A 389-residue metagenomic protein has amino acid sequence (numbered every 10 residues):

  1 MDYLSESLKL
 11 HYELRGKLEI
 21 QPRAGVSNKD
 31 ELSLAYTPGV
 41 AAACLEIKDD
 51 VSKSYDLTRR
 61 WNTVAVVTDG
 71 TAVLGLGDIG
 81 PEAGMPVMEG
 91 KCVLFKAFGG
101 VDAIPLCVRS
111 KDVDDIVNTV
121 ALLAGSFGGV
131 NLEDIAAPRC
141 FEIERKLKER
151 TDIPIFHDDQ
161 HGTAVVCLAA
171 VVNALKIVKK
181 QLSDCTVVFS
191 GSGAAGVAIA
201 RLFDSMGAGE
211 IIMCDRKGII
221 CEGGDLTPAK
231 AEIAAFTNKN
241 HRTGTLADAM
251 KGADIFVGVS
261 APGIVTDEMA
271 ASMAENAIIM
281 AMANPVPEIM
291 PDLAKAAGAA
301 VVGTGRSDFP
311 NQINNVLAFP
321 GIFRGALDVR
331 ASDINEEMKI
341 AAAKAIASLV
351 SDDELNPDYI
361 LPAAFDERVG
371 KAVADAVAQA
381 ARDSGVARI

Functional and structural regions predicted by a protein language model:
M1-I155, A374, Q379-A380, S384-R388: N-terminal ligand-binding/catalytic initiation module
Y12, Y55-R60, K96-A97, L122-A124 (+8 more regions): Solvent-exposed alpha-helices and their adjacent loops that cap or buttress functional pockets in soluble metabolic
G25, K29, Y36, V40 (+16 more regions): Generic structural signal for well-ordered, non-membrane alpha-helical segments in soluble metabolic enzymes
D69-T71, I79, V108-R109, D134-A137 (+5 more regions): Short, ordered loop/turn segments at secondary-structure junctions
L74, I79-K96, T151, H157 (+3 more regions): Glycine-rich phosphate/diphosphate-binding loop of Rossmann-like nucleotide-binding domains
D158, Q181, A281-I389: Adenosine-phosphate binding glycine-rich loop
E232-V301, R306-D308: Rossmann-like adenosine-cofactor binding region
